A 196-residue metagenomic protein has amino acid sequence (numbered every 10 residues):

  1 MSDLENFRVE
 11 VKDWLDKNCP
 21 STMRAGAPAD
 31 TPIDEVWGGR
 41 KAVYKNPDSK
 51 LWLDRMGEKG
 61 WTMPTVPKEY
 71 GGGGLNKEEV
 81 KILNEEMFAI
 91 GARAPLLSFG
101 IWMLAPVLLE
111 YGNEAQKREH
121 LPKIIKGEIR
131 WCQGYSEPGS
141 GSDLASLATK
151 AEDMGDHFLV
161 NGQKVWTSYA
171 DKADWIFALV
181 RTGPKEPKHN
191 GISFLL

Functional and structural regions predicted by a protein language model:
M1-S98, A115-K126: Amphipathic, small/basic residue-rich leader segments at the start of a protein or domain
E69, S136-S140, V165-W166: Short, solvent-exposed loop/turn elements at beta->coil junctions and helix N-caps that rim active or binding pockets
N84, A105-L108, L121, L196: Conserved protein kinase catalytic domain
L96-A115, G141: N-terminal glycine-rich flavin-associated loop
G127-Y135, L179: A short, Trp-centered hydrophobic/proline-enriched beta-strand micro-motif
S140-D143, F158: Hydrophobic, small-residue-rich alpha-helical packing segments that form membrane-like cores
A148, H157, N161-L196: A short core secondary-structure module
